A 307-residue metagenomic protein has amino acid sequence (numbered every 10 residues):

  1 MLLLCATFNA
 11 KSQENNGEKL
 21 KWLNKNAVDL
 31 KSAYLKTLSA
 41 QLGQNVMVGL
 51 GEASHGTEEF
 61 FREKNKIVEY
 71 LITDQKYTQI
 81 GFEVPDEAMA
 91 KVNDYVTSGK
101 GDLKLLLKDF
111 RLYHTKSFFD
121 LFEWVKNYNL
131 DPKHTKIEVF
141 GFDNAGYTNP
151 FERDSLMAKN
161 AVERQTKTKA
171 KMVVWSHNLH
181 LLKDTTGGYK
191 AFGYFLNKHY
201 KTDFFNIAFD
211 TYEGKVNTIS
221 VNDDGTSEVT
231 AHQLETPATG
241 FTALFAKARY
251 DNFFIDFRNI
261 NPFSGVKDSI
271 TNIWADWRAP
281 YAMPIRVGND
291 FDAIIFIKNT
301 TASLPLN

Functional and structural regions predicted by a protein language model:
C5-T7: N-terminal signal peptide c-region/cleavage motif recognized by signal peptidases
A10-N307: Structured catalytic-domain cores with a bias toward divalent-metal coordination
